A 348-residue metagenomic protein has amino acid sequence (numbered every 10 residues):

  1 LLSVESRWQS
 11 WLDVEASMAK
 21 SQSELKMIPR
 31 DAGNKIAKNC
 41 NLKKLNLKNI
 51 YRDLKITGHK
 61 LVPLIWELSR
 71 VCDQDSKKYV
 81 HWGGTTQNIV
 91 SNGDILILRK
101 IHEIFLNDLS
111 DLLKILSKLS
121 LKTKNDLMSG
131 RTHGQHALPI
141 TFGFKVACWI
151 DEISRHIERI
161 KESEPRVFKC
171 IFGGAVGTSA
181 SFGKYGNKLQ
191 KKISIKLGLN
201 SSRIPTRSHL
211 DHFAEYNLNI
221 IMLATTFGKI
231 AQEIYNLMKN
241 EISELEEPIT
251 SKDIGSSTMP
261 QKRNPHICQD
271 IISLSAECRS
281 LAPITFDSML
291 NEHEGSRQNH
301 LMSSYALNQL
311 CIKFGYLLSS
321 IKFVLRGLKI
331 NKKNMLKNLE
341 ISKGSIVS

Functional and structural regions predicted by a protein language model:
L1-G173, T178-S179, G183-K192, D253-S256 (+1 more regions): A helix-coil-helix interface module used to build multimeric assemblies and to scaffold catalytic/cofactor sites
L1-S10, N34, R52-T57, S257-S348: Glycine-rich cofactor/substrate-binding loops
S17, S21, E67, V71 (+12 more regions): Generic, well-ordered alpha-helical scaffold segments in large soluble proteins
S23, S117-S120, K124, K161-E164 (+5 more regions): A structural signal for long alpha-helical coiled-coils and helix-turn connectors that form the cytosolic signaling
K55, R99-L106, S110, S117 (+9 more regions): Short amphipathic alpha-helical segments with heptad-repeat character
C72-K77, E162-P165, K239-S243, R279-P283 (+1 more regions): Proline-centered turn/helix-capping motifs that create local helix->coil transitions or kinks
H156, R207-N299: Glycine-rich anion/phosphate-binding loop at the beta-strand->alpha-helix junction
K188-R207: A short, charged helix-loop
